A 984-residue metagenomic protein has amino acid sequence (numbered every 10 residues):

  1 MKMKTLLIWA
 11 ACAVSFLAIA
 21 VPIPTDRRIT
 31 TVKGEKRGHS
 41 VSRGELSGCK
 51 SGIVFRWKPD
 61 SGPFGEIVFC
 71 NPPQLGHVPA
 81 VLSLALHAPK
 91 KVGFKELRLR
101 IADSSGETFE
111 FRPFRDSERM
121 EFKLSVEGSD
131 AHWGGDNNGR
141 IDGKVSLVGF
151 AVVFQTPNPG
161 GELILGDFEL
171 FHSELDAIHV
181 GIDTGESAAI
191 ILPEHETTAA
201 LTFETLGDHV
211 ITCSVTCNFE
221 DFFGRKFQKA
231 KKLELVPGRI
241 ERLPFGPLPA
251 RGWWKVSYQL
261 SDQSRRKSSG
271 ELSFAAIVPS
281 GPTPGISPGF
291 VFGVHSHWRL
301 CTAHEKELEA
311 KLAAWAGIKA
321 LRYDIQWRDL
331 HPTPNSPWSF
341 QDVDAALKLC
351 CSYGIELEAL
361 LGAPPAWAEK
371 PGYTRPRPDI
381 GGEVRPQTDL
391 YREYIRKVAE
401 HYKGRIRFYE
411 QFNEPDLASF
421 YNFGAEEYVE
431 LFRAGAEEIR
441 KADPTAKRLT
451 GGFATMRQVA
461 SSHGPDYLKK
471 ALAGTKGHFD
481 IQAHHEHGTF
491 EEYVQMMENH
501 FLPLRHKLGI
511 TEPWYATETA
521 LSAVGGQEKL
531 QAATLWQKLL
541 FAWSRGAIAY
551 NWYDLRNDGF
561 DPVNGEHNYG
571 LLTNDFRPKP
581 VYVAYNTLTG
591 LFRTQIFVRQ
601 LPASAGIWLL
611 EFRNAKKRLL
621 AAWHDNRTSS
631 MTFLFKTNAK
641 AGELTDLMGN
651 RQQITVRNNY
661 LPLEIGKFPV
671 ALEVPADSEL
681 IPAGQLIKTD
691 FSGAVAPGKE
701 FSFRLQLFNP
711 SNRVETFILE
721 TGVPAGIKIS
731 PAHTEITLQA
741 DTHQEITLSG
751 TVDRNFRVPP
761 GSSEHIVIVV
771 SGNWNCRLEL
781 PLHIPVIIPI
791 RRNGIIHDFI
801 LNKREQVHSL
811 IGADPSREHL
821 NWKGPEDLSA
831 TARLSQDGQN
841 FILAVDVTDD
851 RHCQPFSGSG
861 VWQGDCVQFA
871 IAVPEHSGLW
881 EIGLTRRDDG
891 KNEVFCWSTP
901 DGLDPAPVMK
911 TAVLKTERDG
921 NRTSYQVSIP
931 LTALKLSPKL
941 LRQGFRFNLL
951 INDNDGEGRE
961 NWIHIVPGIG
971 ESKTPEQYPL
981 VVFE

Functional and structural regions predicted by a protein language model:
S42-F64, D814-S816, F841: Short carbohydrate-recognition loop motifs
W57-N137, P159-I164, F171-E174: Extracellular ligand-binding interfaces
I211, P602-K640: Carbohydrate-binding surface patches
G270-D324, P785-D798: An acidic-aromatic substrate-binding cleft motif
A316-S336, Q341-G477, T489: Substrate-binding cleft and catalytic face of glycoside hydrolase catalytic domains, especially the flexible beta-alpha
I481, H487-G559, L588: Catalytic-core region of carbohydrate-active enzymes that cleave or remodel glycosidic bonds
T655-I687: C-terminal beta-strand-rich structural cap/linker in extracellular carbohydrate-active enzymes
I766-E984: Structural preference for beta-rich elements and adjacent junctions enriched in aromatics
